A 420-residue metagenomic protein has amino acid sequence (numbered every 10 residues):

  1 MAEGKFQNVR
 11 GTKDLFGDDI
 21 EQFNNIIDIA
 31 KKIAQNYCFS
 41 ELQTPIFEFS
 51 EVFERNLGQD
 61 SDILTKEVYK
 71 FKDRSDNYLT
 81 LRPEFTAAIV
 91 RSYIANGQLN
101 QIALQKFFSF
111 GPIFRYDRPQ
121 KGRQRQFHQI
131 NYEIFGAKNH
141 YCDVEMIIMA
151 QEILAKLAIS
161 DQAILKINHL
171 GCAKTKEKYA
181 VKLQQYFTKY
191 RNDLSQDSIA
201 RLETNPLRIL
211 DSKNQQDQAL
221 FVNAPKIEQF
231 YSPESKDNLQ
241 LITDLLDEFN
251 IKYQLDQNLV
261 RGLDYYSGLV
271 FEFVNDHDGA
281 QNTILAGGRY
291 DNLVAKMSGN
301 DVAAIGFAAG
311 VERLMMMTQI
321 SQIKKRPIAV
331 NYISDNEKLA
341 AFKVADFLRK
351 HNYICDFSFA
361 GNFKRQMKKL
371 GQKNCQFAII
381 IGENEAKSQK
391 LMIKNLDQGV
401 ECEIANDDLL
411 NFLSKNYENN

Functional and structural regions predicted by a protein language model:
M1-N420: TRNA-recognition modules of translation machinery and tRNA-sensing kinases, especially anticodon-binding
